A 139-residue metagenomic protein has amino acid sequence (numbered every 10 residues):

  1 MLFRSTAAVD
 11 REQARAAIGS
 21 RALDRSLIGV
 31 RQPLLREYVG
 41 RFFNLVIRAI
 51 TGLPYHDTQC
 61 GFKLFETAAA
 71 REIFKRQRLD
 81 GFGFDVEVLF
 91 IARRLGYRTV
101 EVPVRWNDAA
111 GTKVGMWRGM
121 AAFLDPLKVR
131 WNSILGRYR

Functional and structural regions predicted by a protein language model:
F3-F82, A109-W117, L124: Acceptor/aglycone-binding surface of glycosyltransferases and processive sugar-polymer synthases
L53-P54, R76-D80, L89-N107: Catalytic donor-sugar/metal-binding loop of nucleotide-sugar-dependent glycosyltransferases
V86: DNA-recognition element of transcription regulators
R94-R139: C-terminal catalytic/acceptor-binding lobe
